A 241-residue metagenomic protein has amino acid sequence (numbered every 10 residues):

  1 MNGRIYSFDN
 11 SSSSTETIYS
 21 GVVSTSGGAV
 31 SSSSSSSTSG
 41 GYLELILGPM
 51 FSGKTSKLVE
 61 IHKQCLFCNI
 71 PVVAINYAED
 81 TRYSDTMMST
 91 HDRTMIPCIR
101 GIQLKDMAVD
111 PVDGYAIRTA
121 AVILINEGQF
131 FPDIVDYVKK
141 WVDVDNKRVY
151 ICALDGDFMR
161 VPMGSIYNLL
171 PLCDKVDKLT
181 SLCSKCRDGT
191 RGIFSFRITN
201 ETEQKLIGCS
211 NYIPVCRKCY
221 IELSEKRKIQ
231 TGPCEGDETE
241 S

Functional and structural regions predicted by a protein language model:
N2-G114, D157-N168, S181, T199-T202 (+1 more regions): Conserved P-loop
L43-L45, P71-V73, A120-L124, R148-Y150: Residue-level preference for the first positions of well-ordered beta-strands
A116-F131: Conserved P-loop NTPase "ATPase switch" module shared by AAA+ and STAND
E127-V138, G156-M163: Conserved ATPase-coupling elements of RecA-like P-loop NTPase cores
V142-S165: Sensor-1/coupling segment of RecA-like P-loop NTPase cores
V176-C186: Conserved AAA+ ATPase "SRH/arginine-finger" region at the nucleotide-binding site
K178, T190-I193, I221-S224: Short functional micro-motifs and their immediate structural scaffolds
K185-D188, K218: Short, cysteine/histidine-rich loop/knuckle motifs that typically chelate Zn2+
